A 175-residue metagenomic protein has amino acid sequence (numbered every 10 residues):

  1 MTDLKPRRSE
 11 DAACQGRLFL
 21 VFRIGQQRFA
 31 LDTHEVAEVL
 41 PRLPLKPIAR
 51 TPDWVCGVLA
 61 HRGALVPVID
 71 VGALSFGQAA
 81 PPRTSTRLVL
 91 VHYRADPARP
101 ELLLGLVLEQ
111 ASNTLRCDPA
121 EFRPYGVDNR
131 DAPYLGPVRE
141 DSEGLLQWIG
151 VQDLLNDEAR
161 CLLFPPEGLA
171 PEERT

Functional and structural regions predicted by a protein language model:
M1-T175: An acidic, low-aromatic, low-complexity terminal/linker signal
